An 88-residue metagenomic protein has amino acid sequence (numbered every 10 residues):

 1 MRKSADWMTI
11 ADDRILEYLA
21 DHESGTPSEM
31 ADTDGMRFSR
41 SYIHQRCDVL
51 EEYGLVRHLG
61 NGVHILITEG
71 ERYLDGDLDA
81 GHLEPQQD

Functional and structural regions predicted by a protein language model:
M1-L16: Short alpha-helical segments that sit at the start of domains
L19-E23: Short helix-to-turn junction characteristic of helix-turn-helix DNA-binding domains, especially the helix
S24-D34: Short acidic, hydrophobic short linear motifs in intrinsically disordered regions
R37-V49: Short amphipathic alpha-helical interaction segments
E51-N61: A short, conserved structural fragment
G62-T68: Minor-groove-contacting beta-hairpin "wing" of winged helix-turn-helix DNA-binding domains
E71-D88: Short, amphipathic alpha-helical interaction segments positioned at domain boundaries
